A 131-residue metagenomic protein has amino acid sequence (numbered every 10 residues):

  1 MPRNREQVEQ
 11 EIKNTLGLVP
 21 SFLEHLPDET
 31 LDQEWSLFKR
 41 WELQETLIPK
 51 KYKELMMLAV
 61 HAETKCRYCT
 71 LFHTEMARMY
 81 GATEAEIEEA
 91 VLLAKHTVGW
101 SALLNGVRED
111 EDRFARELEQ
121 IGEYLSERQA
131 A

Functional and structural regions predicted by a protein language model:
M1-Y52, N105-A131: Acidic, glycine/proline-rich low-complexity segments that act as flexible tails and inter-domain linkers
K39, M57, T74-R78: Amphipathic alpha-helical segments within well-ordered protein domains
K50-M56, A85-A90: Alpha-helical scaffolds flanking conserved acidic
M56, V60-F72: Short, thiol/selenol-centered motifs that function as redox-active sites or metal-ligating centers
Y68-L71, E75, G99-L103: Charged/polar positions within long, soluble alpha-helices
F72-I87: Iron-sulfur (Fe-S) cluster-binding segments and ferredoxin-like electron-carrier domains, especially [2Fe-2S]
L92-D110: Short Fe-S-cluster ligation motifs
